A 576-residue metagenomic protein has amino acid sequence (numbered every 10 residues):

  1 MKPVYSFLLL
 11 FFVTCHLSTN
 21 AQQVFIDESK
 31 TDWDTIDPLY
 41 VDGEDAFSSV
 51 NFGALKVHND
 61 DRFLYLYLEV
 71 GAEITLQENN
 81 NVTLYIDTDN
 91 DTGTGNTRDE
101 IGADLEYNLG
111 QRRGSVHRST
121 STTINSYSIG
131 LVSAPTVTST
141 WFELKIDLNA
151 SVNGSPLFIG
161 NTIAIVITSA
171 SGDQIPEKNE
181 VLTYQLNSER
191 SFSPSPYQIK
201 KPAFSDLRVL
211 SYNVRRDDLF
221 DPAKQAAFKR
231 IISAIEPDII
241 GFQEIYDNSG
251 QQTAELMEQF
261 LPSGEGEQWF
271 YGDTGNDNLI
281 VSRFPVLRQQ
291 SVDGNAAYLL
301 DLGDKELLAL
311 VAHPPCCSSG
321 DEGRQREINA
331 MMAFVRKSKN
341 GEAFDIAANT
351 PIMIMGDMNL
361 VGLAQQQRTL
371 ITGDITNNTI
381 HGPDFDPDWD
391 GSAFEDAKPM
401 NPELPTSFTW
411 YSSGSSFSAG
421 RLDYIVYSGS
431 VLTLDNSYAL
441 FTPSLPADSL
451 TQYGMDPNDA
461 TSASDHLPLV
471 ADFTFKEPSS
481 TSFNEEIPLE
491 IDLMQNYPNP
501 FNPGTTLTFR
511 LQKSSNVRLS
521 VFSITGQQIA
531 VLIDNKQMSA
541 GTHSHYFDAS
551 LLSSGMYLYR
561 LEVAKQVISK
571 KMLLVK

Functional and structural regions predicted by a protein language model:
Y5-F7, L17-N20, E485-K576: C-terminal outer-membrane/trafficking sorting elements
N20-N79, N90-T92, T97-S121, V166-A203: Order/disorder boundary and secretion-linked terminal/linker segments
Q22, V152, G172-E180, Y184 (+3 more regions): Metal-dependent phosphoester-hydrolase catalytic domains
E28, Y212-V214, F228-T253, M331 (+4 more regions): Active-site beta-strand/loop signature of hydrolases that rely on acidic residues for catalysis
N108-L109, K224-S291: Active-site surface patch of divalent metal-dependent phosphodiester/phosphate bond hydrolases
T136-S188: Ser/Thr/Pro-rich, low-complexity mucin-like regions that serve as glycosylated stalks/linkers or repetitive adhesive
Q198-V209, F284-V286, N295-C316: Beta-strand-turn-beta hairpins that frame and shape the catalytic cleft of phosphate-ester-processing enzymes
S211-Q225, P315-Q325: Acidic/histidine-rich helix-loop elements that form or flank divalent-metal/phosphate-binding sites at the catalytic
